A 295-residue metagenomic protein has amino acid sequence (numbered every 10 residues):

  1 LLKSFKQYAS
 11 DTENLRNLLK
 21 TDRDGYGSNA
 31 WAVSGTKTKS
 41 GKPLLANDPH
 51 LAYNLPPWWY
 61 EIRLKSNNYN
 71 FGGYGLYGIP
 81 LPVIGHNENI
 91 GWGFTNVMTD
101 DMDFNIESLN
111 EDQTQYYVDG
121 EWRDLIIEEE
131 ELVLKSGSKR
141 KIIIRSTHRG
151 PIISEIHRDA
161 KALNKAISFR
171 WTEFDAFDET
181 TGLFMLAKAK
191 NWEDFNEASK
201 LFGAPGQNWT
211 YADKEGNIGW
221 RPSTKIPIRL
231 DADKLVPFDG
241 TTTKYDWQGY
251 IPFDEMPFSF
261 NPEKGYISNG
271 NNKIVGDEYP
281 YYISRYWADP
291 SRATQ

Functional and structural regions predicted by a protein language model:
L1-Q295: Mature extracytoplasmic enzyme cores
